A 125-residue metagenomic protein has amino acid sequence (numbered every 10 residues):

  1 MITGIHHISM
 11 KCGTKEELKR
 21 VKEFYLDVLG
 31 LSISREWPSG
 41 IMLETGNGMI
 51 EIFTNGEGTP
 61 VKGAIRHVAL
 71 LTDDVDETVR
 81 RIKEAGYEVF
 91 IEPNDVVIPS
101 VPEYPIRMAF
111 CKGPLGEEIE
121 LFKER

Functional and structural regions predicted by a protein language model:
M1-K19, R66-V68, R125: N-terminal beta-strand motif that seeds the catalytic metal site of vicinal oxygen chelate
M1-T3, A85-R125: Vicinal oxygen chelate
S9-I50, E77: Core segments of cupin and vicinal oxygen chelate
I41, R66, P105-A109: Short beta-strand micro-motifs in enzyme catalytic cores
M49-I52, P60-V61, G116-E117: Short, charged/polar, Gly/Pro-enriched secondary-structure boundary elements
P60-V75: Helix-adjacent hinge/juxtasegments
